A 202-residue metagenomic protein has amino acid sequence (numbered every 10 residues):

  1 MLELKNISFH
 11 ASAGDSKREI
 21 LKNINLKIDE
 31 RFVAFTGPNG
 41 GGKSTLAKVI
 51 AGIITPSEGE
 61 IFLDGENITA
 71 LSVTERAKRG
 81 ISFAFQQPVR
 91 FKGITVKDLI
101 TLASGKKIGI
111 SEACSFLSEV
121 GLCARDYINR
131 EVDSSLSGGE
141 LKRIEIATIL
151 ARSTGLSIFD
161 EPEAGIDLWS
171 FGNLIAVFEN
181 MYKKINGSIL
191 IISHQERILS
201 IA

Functional and structural regions predicted by a protein language model:
L2, E19-N23: Conserved structural motif at the start of ABC-family nucleotide-binding domains
T36-N39: The feature captures the beta-strand-to-loop junction immediately N-terminal to the Walker
A51: Helix-to-loop junction immediately C-terminal to a conserved catalytic motif
G59-E66, R79, E112: Conserved ABC transporter NBD signature motif
N67-S82: ABC ATPase NBD coupling module
Q87, G93-G109: Q-loop/switch helix immediately C-terminal to the Walker
I149-L150: ABC ATPase C-loop
E161-P162, W169: Walker B catalytic motif
